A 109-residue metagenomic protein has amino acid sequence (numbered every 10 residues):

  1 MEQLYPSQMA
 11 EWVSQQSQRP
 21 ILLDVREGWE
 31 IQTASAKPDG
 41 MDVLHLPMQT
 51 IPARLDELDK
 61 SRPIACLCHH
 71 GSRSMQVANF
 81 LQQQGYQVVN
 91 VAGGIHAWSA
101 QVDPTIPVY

Functional and structural regions predicted by a protein language model:
M1-P20, G28-P63, S72-Y109: Rhodanese-like catalytic fold shared by cysteine-dependent sulfurtransferases and DSP/PTP-type phosphatases
C66-L67: Short, surface-exposed ligand- or partner-binding patches at beta-edge/loop junctions that are enriched in aromatics
